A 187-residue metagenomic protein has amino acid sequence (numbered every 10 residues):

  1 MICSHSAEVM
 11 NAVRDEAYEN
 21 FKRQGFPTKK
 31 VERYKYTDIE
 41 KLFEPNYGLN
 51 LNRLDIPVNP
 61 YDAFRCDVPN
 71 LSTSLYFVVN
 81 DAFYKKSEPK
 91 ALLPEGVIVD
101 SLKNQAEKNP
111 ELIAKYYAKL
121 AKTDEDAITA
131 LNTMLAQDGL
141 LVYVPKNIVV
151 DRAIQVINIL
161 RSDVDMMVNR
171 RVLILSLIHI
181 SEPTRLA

Functional and structural regions predicted by a protein language model:
M1-R170, L177-I178: N-terminal leader/transition segments
R171-V172, R185: A short amphipathic beta-strand at an alpha->beta junction
I178-A187: Single conserved hydrophobic/aromatic residue that forms the stacking wall/gate of nucleotide- or nucleobase-binding
